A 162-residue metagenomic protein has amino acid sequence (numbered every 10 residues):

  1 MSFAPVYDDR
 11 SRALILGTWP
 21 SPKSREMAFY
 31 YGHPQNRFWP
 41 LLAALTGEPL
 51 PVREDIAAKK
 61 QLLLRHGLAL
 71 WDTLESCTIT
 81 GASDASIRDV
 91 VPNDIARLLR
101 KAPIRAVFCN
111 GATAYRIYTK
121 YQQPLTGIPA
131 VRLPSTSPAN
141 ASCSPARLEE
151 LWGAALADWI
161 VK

Functional and structural regions predicted by a protein language model:
A4-R12, H33-P34, T80-A96, T119-K162: C-terminal capping/extension of enzyme domains
R12-A13, A106: Structural motif
P20: N-terminal phosphate-binding or glycine-rich loops at protein starts, especially the Walker A/P-loop of NTPases
K23-S86: Short, surface-exposed acidic-centric catalytic microdomains
P40-A44, R97, K101, K120: Residue-level signal for well-ordered alpha-helical scaffold segments within enzymatic catalytic domains
R65-T113: Internal catalytic-core helix/loop-beta-alpha segment that presents or stabilizes conserved functional determinants
A114-Y118: Short, well-ordered alpha-helical microsegments
